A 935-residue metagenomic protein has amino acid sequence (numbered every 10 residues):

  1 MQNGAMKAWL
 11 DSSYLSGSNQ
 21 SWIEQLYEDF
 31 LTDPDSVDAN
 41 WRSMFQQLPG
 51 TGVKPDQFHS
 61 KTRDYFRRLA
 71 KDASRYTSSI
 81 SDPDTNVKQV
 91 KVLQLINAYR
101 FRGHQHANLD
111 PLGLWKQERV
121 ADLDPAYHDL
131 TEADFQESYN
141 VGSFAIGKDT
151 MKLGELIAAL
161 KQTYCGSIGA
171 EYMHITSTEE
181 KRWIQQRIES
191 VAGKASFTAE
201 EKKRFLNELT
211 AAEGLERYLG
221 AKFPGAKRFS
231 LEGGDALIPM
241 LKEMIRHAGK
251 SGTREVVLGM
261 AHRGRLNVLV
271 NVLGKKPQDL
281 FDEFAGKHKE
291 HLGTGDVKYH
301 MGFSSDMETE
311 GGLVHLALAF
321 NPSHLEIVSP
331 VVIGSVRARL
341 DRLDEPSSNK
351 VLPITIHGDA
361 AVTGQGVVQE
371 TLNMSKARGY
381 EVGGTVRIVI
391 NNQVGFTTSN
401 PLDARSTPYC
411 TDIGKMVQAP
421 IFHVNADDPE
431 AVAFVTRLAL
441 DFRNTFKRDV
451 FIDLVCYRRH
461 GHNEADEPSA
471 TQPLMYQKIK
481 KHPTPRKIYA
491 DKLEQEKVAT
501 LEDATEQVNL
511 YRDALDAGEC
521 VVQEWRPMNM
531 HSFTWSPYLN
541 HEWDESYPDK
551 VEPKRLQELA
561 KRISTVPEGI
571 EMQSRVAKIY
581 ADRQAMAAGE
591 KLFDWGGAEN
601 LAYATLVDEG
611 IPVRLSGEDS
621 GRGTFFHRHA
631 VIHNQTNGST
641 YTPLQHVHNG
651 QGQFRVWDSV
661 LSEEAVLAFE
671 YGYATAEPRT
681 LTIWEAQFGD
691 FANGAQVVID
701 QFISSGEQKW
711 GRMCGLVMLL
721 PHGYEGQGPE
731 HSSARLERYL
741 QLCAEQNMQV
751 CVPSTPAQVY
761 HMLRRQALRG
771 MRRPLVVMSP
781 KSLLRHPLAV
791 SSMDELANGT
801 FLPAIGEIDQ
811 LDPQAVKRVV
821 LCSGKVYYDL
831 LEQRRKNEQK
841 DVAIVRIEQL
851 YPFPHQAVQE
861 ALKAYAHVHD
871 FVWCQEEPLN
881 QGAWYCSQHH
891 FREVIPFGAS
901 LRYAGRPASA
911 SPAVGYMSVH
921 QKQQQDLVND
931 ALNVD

Functional and structural regions predicted by a protein language model:
Q2-A8, S16, G50, H59 (+6 more regions): Thiamine diphosphate
K7-L48, P55: Subset of Sec-pathway N-terminal targeting signals
L48-L237, T253: Extended, charge-enriched "interface" segments that sit outside catalytic cores
Q94-P111, E243-V272, H357-L372, K376 (+6 more regions): Conserved phosphate/anionic-ligand binding catalytic regions in large, soluble enzymes, centered on
Y99-R102, H106-Y139, S143-E155, A159 (+7 more regions): Glycine/aspartate-rich loop-and-adjacent alpha/beta segment that forms the canonical ThDP
G193-L215, F281-I333, R337-D344, P643 (+2 more regions): Active-site cores of enzymes that catalyze phosphoryl transfer or operate on phosphate-rich substrates
R254-Q418, F422, F625-E677: Cofactor-binding active-site loop characterized by glycine-rich and histidine/acidic residues
P485-R486, E496, T500-V613: Hard-cation-handling environments
